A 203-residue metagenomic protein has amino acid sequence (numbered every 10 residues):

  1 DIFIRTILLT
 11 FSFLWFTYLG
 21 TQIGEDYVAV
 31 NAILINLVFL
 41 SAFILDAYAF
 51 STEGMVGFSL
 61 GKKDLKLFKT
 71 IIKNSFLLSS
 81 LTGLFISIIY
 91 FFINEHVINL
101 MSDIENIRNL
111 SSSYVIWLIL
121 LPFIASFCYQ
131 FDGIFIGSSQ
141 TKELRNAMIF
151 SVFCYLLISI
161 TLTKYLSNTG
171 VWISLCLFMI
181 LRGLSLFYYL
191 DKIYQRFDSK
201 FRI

Functional and structural regions predicted by a protein language model:
D1-W15, L19, L40, I44 (+4 more regions): Hydrophobic faces of transmembrane alpha-helices in multi-pass small-molecule transporters and flippases across diverse
F3, V56-L121, L162-I203: Short alpha-helical transmembrane segments in multi-pass integral membrane proteins
I7-L40, F58-S59, H96-E105, Y165: Helix-terminus/linker motif at the lipid-water interface of multi-pass membrane proteins
T17, F43-D46, Y90, G133 (+4 more regions): Structural signal for membrane-spanning alpha-helices in multi-pass inner-membrane proteins, emphasizing helix cores
V30-F92, S126-S139, E143: Small-residue-rich hydrophobic transmembrane alpha-helices
I35-V38, T82, F150-C154, F178-R182: Transmembrane alpha-helical core residues of multi-pass small-molecule transporters, especially secondary transporters
L37-S41, E105-F131, N146: Alpha-helical transmembrane segments of multi-pass membrane proteins
